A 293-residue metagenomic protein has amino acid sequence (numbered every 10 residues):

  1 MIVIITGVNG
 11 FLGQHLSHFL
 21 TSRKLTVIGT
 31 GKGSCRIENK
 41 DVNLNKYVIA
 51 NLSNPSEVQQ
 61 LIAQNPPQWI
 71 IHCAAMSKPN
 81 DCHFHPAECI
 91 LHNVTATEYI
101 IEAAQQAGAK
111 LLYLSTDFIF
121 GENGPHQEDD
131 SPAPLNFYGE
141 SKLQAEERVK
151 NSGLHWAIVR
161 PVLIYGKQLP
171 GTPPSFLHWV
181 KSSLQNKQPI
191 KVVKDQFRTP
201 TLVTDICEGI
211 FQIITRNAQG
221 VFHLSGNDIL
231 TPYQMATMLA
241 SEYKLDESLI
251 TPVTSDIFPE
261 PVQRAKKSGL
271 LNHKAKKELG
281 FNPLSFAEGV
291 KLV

Functional and structural regions predicted by a protein language model:
M1-R23: N-terminal Rossmann NAD(P)H-binding glycine-rich loop of SDR-like oxidoreductase domains
L52-H92: NAD(P)H-binding glycine-rich loop region in Rossmannoid oxidoreductase-like domains and their noncatalytic homologs
F84-L112, L143: NAD(P)-cofactor binding segment of oxidoreductase domains
L91, T95-Y99, F118-V159, L163-Y165 (+1 more regions): Catalytic helix-loop patch of NAD(P)-dependent Rossmann-fold dehydrogenases
E147-R198, D205: NAD(P)-dependent short-chain dehydrogenase/reductase
G166, V192-F197, F222-L230, E278: Glycine-rich Rossmann NAD(P)(H)-binding loop
C207-G209, R216-P261, K266-K267: Mid/C-terminal beta-alpha module of Rossmann-like enzyme folds, strongest in SDR-family dehydrogenases/epimerases
S248, Q263-V293: C-terminal amphipathic/interface module of NAD(P)-dependent oxidoreductases and related NAD-binding regulators
